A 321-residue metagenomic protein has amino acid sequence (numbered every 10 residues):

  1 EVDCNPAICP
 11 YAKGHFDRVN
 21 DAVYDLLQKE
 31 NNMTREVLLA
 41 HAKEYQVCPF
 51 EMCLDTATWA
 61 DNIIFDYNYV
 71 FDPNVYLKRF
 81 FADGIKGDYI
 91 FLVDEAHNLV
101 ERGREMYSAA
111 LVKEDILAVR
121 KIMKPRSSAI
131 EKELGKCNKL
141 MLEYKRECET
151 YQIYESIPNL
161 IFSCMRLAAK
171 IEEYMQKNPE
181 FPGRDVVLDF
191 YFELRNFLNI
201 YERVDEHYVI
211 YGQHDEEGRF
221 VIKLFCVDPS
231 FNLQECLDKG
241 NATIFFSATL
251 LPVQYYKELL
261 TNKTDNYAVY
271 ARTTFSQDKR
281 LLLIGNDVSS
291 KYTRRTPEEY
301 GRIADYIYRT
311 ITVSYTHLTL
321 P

Functional and structural regions predicted by a protein language model:
E1-I63, F71, K139-E143, E147-Y154 (+2 more regions): A substrate-engagement module of RecA-like helicase motors
M33-R35, K279-Y292, I311: Gly-rich Lys/Arg/Thr-decorated short loops/hinges at beta-loop-alpha junctions or inter-strand turns that position
H41-T58, N74-F81, P179-I284: A contiguous, basic/glycine-rich beta-loop/short-helix subdomain that forms a polymer-engagement track
Y45, F50-N62, Y67-F162, L250-E258: Signature of the SF2 helicase/ATPase Hel1-core->accessory helical subdomain module
F91, K136, N159, S163-R166 (+3 more regions): Charged, amphipathic alpha-helical oligomerization/scaffolding segments
K291-Y315: Conserved interdomain hinge at the start of the Helicase C-terminal
T316-P321: Conserved small/polar residues in nucleotide/adenosyl-binding loops
